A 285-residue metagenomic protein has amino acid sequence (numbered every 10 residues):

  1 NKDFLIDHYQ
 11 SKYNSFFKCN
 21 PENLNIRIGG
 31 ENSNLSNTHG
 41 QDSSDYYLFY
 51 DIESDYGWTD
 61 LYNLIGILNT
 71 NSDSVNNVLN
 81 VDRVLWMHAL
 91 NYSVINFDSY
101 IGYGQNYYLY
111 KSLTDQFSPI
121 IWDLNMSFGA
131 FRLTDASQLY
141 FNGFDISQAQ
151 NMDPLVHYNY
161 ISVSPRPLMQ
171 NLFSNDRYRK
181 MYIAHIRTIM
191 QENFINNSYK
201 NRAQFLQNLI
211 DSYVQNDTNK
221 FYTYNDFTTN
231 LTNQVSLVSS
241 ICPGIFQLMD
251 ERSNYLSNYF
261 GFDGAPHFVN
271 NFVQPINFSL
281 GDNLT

Functional and structural regions predicted by a protein language model:
N1-I95, F141: Internal "kinase-insert"/substrate-recognition segments embedded within catalytic cores of ATP-dependent enzymes
H8-Y9, E31-S33, V75-L79, G104 (+3 more regions): Short coil/turn segments at secondary-structure boundaries
K12, P21, G102-G104, S164: Short, solvent-exposed loop/turn segments at the edges of secondary structure
S72-M87, Y92, G102-D115, K220-F227: Short, surface-exposed recognition loops and adjoining beta-strand edges that mediate ligand/DNA contacts, enriched
K111-G261: C-terminal catalytic region of ATP-dependent kinase domains
G261-L284: Surface beta-strand/loop "capping" patches
